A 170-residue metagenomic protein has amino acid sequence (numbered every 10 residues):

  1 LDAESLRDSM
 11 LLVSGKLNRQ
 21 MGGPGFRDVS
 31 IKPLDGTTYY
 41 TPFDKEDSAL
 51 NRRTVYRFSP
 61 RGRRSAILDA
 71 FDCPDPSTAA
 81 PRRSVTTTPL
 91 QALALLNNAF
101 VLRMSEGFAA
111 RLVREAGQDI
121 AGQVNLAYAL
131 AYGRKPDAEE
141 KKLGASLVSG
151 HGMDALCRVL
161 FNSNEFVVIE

Functional and structural regions predicted by a protein language model:
L1-A131, K135, A155, N162-E170: An acidic, gly/pro-interrupted, aromatic-rich
K142-G150: Amphipathic alpha-helical segments that form the core helices of the histone-fold
